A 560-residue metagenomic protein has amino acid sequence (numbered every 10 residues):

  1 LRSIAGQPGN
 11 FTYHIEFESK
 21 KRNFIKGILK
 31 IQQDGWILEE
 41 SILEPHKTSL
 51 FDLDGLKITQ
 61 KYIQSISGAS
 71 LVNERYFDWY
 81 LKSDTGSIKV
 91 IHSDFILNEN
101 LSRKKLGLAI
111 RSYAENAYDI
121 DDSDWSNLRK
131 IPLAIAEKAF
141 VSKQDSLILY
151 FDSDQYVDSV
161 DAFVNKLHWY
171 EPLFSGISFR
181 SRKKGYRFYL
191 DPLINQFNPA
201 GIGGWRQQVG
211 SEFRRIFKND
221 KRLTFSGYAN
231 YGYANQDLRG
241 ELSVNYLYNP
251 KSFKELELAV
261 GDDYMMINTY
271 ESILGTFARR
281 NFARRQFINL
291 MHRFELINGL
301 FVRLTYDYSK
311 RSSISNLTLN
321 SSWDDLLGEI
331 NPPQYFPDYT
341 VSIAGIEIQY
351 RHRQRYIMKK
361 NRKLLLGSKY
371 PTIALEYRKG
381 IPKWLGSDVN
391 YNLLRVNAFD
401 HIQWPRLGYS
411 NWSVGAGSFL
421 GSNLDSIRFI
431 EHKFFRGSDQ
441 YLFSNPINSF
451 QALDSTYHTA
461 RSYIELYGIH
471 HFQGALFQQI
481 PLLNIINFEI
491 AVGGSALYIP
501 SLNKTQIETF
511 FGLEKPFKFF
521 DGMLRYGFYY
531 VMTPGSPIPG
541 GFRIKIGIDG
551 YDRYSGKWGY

Functional and structural regions predicted by a protein language model:
L1: Active-site acidic/histidine clusters and adjacent loop/turn architecture that either coordinate catalytic ions
I4, F11-K20, K26-L43, Y62-I63 (+5 more regions): Conserved catalytic-core segments centered on acid/base and nucleophilic motifs
P8-R111, G415: Gly/Pro-enriched, hydrophobic low-complexity segments that function as extracytoplasmic propeptides/linkers
R111-Y560: Exposed, low-structure sequence patches enriched in small/polar residues
